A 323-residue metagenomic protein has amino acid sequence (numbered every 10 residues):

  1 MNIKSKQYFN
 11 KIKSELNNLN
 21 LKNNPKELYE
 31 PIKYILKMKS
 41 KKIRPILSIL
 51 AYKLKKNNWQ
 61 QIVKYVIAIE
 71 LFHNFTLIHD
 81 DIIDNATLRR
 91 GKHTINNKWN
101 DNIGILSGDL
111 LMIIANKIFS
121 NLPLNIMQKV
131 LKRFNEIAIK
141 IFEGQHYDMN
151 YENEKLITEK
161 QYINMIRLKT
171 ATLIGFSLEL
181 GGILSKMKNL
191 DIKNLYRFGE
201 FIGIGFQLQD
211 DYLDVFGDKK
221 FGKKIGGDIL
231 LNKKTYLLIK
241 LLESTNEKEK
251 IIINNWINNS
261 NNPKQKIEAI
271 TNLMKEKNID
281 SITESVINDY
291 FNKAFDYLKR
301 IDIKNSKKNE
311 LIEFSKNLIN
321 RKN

Functional and structural regions predicted by a protein language model:
M1-N323: All-alpha prenyltransferase/terpene-synthase fold signal
